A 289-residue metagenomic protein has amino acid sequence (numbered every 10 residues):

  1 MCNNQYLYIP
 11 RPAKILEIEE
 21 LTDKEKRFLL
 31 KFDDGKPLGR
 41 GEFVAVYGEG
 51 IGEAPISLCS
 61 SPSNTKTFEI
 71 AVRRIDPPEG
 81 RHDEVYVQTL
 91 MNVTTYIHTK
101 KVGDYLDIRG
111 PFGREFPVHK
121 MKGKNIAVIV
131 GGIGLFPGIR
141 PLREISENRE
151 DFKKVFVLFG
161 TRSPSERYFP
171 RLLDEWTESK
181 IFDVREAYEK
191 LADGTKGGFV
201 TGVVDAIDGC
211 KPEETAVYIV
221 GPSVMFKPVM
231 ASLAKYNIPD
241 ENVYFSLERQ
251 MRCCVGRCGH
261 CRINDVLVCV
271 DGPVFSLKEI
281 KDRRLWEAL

Functional and structural regions predicted by a protein language model:
C2-D104, R162-S163: Ferredoxin-reductase
P12, G123, I263: ATP/adenylate-binding site constellation spanning eukaryotic-like Ser/Thr protein kinases, ABC-transporter
L29-K31, A71, R109, I129 (+1 more regions): Beta-strand residues in well-ordered beta-sheet regions across diverse protein folds
E49-G52, G110-E115, E287: Short, charged beta-turn/beta-strand-edge "cap" motif at the junction between a beta-strand and an adjacent loop
R81-E84, T89-R252: FNR/FR-type flavoprotein reductase catalytic core
V224, E248-P273: Local cysteine-cluster metal-coordination motifs and their immediate loop/turn environment, predominantly Fe-S cluster
N264, V270, F275-L289: Short Fe-S-cluster ligation motifs
